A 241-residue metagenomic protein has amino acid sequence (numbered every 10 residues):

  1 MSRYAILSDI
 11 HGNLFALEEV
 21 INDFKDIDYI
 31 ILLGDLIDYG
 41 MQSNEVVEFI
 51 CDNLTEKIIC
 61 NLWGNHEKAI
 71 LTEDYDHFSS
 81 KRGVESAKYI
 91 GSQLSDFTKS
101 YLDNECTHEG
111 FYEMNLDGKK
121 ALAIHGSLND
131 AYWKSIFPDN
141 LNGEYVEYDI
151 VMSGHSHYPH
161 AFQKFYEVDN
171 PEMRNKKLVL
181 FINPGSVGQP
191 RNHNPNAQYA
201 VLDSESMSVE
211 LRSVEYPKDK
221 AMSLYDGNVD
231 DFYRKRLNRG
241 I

Functional and structural regions predicted by a protein language model:
M1-A5, E113-L122, N175-L180: Beta-strand-turn-beta hairpins that frame and shape the catalytic cleft of phosphate-ester-processing enzymes
M1-T55: N-terminal active-site segment of His-dependent metallophosphoesterases
L7-S8, I31-G34, C60-N65, I124 (+2 more regions): Active-site neighborhood of phospho(di)ester-bond hydrolases with catalytic His/Asp-centered motifs
H11-A16, D38-M41, H66-L71, N129-A131 (+3 more regions): Active-site environment of divalent metal-dependent phosphoester hydrolases
D52-Y112, D117-A123, D130, S135-E147: Active-site neighborhood of divalent metal-dependent phosphoester bond hydrolases
E109-E113, Y158-Q163, Q198-L202: Short beta-strand scaffold segments in enzyme catalytic cores
I136-P171, V179-I182: Anionic-ligand binding region
Y166-I241: Acidic, His/Gly-rich catalytic cores of divalent-metal-dependent hydrolytic chemistry
